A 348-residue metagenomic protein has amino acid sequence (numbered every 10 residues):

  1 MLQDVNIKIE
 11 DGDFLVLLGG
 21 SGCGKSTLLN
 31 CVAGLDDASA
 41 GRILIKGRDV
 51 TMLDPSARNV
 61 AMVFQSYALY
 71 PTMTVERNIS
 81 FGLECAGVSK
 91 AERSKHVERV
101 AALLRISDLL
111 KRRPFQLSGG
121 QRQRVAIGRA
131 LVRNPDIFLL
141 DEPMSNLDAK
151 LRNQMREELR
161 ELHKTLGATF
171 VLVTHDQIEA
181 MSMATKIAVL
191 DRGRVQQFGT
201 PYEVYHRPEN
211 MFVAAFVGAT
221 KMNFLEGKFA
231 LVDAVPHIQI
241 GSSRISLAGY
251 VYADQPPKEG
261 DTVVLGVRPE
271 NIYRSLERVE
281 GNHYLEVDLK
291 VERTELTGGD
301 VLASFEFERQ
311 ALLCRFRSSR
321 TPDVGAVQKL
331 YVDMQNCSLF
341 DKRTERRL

Functional and structural regions predicted by a protein language model:
K8, L44, K329-Y331: ABC ATPase nucleotide-binding domain
L18-G20: The feature captures the beta-strand-to-loop junction immediately N-terminal to the Walker
A33: Helix-to-loop junction immediately C-terminal to a conserved catalytic motif
D37-R42, E92, R192, E226 (+1 more regions): Conserved coupling/switch loops of ABC nucleotide-binding domains, chiefly the family-specific signature
G41-D49: Conserved ABC transporter NBD signature motif
P55-F212, F216: ABC ATPase nucleotide-binding domains
H206, V235-E292, A311, R320-L348: Glycine/charge-rich catalytic "coupling/switch" loops of P-loop NTPases
